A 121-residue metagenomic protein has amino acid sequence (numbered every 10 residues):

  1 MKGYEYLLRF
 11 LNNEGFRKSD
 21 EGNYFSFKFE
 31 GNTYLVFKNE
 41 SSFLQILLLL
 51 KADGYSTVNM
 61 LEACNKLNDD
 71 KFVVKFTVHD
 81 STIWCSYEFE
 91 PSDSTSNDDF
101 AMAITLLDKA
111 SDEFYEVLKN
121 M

Functional and structural regions predicted by a protein language model:
M1-Y34, D69-V78: Charge-rich, low-complexity N-terminal segments
Y4, T57-M60, F100: Generic alpha-helical secondary structure
N23-F25, S42-L44, I83: Hydrophobic residues embedded in beta-strands of well-ordered beta-sheets
F37-N39: Amphipathic N-proximal alpha-helical interface segments
Q45-T82, S86: Short, internal acidic amphipathic alpha-helical interface segments that mediate docking to partner proteins
A52, F89-T95: A generic structural motif
A63-D69, D93-M121: Ampiphathic alpha-helical segments that act as solvent-exposed interaction surfaces
